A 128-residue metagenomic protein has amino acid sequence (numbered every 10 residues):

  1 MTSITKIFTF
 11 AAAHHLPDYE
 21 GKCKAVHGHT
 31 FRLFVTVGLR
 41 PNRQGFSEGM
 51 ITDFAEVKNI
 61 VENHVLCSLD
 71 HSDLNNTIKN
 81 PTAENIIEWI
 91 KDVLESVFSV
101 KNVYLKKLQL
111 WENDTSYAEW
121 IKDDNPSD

Functional and structural regions predicted by a protein language model:
M1-D128: Charge-rich, low-complexity N-terminal segments
